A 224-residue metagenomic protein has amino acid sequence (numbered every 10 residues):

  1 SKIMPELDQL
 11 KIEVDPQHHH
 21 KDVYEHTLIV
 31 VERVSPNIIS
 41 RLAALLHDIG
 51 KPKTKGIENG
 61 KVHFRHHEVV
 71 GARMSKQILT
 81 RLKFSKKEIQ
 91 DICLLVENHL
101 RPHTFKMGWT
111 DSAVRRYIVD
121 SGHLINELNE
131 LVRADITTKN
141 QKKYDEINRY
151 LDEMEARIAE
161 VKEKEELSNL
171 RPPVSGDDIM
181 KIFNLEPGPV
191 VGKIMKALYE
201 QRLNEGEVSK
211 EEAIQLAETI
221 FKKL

Functional and structural regions predicted by a protein language model:
S1-L7, H19, D135, D178-I179 (+1 more regions): Proteins with a high burden of low-complexity, intrinsically disordered sequence enriched in S/T/G/P/A and R, requiring
S1-N129: Conserved, hydrophobic alpha-helical core segments of structured domains
K2, T54, R101, R133-I136 (+3 more regions): Non-catalytic alpha-helical coupling and interface elements of nucleotide-dependent molecular machines and regulators
M4-K11, A43-L45, K55, K106-S112 (+5 more regions): Short coil/turn segments at secondary-structure boundaries
I12, L94-E97, R133, M195-Y199 (+1 more regions): Short amphipathic alpha-helical surface patches that mediate protein-protein
V30, V96, D135, I179 (+1 more regions): A residue-level signal for conserved active-site and pocket-lining positions in enzyme catalytic cores
L42, I49, V70, A134 (+3 more regions): Short glycine-rich loop/turn motifs that provide flexible caps or phosphate-binding loops at active sites
Q77, R81, T138-L224: Charged substrate- and nucleic-acid-binding regions of tRNA-handling and nucleotidyl-transfer enzymes, centered on
